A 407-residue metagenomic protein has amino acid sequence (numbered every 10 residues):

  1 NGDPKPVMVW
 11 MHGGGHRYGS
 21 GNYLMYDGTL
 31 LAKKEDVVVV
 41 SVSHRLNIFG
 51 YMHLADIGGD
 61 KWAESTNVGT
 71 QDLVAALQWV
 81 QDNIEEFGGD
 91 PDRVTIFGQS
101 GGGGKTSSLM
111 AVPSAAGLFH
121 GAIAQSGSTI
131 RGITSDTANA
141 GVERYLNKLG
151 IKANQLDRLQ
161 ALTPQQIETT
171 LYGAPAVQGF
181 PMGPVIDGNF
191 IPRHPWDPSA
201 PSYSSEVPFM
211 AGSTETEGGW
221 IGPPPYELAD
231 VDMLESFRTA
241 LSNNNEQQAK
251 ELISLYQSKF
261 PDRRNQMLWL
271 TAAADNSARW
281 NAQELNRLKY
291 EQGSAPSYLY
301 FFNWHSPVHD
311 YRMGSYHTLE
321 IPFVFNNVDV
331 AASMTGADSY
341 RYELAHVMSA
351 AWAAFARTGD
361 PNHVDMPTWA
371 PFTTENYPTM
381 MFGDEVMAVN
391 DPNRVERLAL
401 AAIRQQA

Functional and structural regions predicted by a protein language model:
N1-L156, G173, N189-P224, D275 (+2 more regions): Serine-hydrolase-like catalytic core of hydrolytic proteins
M11, F355-A356: Hydrophobic, repeat-rich solenoid/adaptor surfaces of innate immune receptors and signaling proteins
G13-G15, S100-G103, P164-Q166, W304-V308 (+2 more regions): Short, internal active-site loops enriched in acidic
R45-I48, F97-G101, F301-H309, P367-T373: Short, solvent-exposed turn/loop segments enriched in Gly/Ser/Thr/Pro and often Arg
A161, Q165-Y342, A351, T358: Substrate-gating cap/lid region and adjacent catalytic-acid/histidine neighborhood within extracellular/lumenal
N362-N390: Mature extracytoplasmic/periplasmic domains
E385-A407: Tryptophan-rich aromatic "cage" segments
